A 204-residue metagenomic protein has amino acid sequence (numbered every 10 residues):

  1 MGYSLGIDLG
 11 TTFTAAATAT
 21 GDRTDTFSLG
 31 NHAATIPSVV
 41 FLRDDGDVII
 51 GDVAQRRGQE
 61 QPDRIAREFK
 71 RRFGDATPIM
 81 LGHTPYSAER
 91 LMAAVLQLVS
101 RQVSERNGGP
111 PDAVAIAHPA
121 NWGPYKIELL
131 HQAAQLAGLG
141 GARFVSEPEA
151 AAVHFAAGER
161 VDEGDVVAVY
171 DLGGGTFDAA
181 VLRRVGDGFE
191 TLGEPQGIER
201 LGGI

Functional and structural regions predicted by a protein language model:
M1-R71, M80-L81, P85, E105-I204: Oxyanion-binding/catalytic loops of NTP- or PPi-dependent enzymes
K70, G74, L96-S104: Amphipathic, well-packed alpha-helical segments that form the structural scaffold of globular domains
M80-R101: Adenine-nucleotide phosphate-binding core of ATP-dependent small-molecule kinases
